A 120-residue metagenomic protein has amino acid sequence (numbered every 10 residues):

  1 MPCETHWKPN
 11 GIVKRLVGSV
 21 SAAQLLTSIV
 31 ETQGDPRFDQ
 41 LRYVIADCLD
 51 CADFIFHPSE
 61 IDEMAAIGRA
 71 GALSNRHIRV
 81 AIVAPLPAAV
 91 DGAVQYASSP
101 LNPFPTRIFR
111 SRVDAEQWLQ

Functional and structural regions predicted by a protein language model:
M1-Q120: Amphipathic, Lys/Arg-enriched alpha-helical "gate/interface" segment within cytosolic domains that mediates
